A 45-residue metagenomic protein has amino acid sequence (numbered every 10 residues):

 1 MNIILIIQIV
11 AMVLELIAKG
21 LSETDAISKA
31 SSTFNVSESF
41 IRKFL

Functional and structural regions predicted by a protein language model:
M1-L45: C-terminal alpha-helical interaction appendages
